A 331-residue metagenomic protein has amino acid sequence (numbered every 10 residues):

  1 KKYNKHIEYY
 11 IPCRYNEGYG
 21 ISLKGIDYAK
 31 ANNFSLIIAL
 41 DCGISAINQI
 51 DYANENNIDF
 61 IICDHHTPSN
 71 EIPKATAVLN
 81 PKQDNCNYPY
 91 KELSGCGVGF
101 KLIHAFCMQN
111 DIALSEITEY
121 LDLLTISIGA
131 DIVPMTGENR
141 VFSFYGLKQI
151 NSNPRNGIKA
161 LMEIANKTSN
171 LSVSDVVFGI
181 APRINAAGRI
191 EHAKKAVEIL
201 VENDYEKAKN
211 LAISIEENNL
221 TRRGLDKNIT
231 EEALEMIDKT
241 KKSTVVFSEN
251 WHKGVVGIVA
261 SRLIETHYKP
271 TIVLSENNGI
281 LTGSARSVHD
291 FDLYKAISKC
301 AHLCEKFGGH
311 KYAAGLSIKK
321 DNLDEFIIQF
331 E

Functional and structural regions predicted by a protein language model:
K1-L36, E55-N57, C107-I328: Hydrophobic helix-and-loop "lid/oligomerization" segment in the mid-to-C-terminal part of catalytic domains
P12-Y15, C42-G43, H65-P68, A77 (+3 more regions): Short, ordered loop/turn segments at secondary-structure junctions
I38, I61-C63, A77-L79, L124 (+1 more regions): Hydrophobic/aromatic beta-strand patches that form the interior of the parallel beta-sheet core in alpha/beta enzyme
L40, C63-H65, A130: Active-site flanking residues adjacent to catalytic metal/cofactor-binding acidic residues
A46-I47, D131: Intrinsically disordered, low-complexity regulatory tails of plant transcription factors and co-regulators
I47-N56, H65-H66, V259-A260: Short Gly/Thr/Asp-enriched flexible loops that form oxyanion-binding sites at enzyme active sites
N57-P73, P270-T271: Short, acidic/small-residue loops that bind anionic groups at enzyme active sites
E71-I112, I117-A130, D321: Short alpha-helices
